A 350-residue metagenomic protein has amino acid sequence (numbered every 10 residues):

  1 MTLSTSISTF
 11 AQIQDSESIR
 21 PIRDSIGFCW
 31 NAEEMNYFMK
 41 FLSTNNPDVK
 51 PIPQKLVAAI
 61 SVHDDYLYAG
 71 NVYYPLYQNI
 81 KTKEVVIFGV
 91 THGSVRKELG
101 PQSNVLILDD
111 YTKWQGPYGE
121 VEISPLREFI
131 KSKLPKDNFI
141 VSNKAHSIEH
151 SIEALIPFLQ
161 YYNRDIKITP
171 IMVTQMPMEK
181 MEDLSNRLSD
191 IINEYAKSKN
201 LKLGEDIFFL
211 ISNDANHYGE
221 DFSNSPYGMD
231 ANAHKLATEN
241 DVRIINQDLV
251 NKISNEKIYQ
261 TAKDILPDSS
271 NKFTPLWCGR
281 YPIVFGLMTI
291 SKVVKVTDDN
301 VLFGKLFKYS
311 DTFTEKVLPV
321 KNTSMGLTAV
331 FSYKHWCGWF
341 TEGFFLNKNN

Functional and structural regions predicted by a protein language model:
M1-S6: Bacterial N-terminal signal peptides
I7-A11: Sec/Tat signal peptide C-region and signal peptidase I cleavage site
Q12-V284, M288, K292, T297 (+2 more regions): Active-site histidine-anchored catalytic micro-motif
V293-N349: Long, Lys/Arg- and hydrophobic-enriched amphipathic alpha-helices
